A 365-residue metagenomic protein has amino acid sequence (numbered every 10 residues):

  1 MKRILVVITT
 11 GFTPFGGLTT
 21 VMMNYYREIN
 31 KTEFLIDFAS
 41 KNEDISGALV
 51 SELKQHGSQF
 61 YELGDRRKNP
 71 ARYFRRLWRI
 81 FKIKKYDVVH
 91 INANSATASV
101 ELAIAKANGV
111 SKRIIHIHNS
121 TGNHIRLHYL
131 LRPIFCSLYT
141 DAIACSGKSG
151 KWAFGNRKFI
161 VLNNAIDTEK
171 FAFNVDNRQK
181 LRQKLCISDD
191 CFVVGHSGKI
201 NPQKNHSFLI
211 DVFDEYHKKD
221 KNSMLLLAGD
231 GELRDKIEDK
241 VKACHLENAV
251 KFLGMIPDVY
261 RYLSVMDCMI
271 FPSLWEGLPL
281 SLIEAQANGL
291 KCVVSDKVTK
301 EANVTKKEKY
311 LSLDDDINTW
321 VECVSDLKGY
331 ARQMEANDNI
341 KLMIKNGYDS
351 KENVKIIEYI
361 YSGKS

Functional and structural regions predicted by a protein language model:
K2, V7-G16, T20-R72, E232-R234 (+1 more regions): N-terminal strand-loop element at the rim of the active site of nucleotide-sugar-dependent glycosyltransferases
G16-N24, F192-E215, E232-E238: A conserved mid-protein helix/loop that constitutes part of the nucleotide-sugar donor-binding site
S40, K291-S295, K300: Short hydrophobic beta-strand element within catalytic cores of glycosyltransferases and related nucleotide-activated
S137-D176, Y310: Donor nucleotide-sugar binding/catalytic pocket of nucleotide-sugar-dependent glycosyltransferases
A172-I187: A short helix/loop element that forms part of the nucleotide-sugar donor recognition site in Leloir-type
E238-G254: Nucleotide-activated donor-binding/catalytic signature segment of Leloir-type glycosyltransferases, i.e., the conserved
M255, L274: Aromatic "clamp/platform" in nucleotide-sugar-dependent glycosyltransferases that forms part of the donor/acceptor
E301-A331: Change "using UDP/GDP/dTDP sugars" to "using nucleotide sugars
